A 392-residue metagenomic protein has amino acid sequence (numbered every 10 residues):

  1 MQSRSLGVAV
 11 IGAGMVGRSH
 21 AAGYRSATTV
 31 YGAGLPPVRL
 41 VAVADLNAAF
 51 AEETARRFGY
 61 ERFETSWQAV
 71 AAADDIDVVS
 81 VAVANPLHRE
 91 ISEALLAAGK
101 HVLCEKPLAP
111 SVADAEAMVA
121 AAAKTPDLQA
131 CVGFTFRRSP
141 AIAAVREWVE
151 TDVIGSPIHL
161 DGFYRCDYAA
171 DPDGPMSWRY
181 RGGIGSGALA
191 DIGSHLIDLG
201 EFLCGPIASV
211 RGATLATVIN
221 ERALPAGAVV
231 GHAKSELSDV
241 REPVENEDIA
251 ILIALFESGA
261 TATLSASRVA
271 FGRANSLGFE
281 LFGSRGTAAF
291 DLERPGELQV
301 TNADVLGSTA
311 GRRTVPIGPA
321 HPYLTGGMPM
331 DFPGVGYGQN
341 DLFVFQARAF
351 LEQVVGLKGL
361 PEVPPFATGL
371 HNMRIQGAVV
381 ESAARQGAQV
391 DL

Functional and structural regions predicted by a protein language model:
M1-F58: N-terminal Rossmann-like dinucleotide-binding module
V16, L128, F136-V244, L298 (+1 more regions): Predominantly a Rossmann-like dinucleotide-binding segment in NAD(P)-dependent oxidoreductases
A27-L35, T125, D152, G356-K358: Alpha-helix termini
V41, E61, D75-D77: Conserved acidic residues
E61-W67: Conserved SAM-binding strand-loop segment of SAM-dependent methyltransferases
V78, A84-R137, D152: Beta-strand-loop-alpha-helix segment that lines the small-molecule cofactor/substrate pocket of alpha/beta enzymes
S194, S265-A274, G338: Glycine-rich phosphate/pyrophosphate-binding beta-alpha loops
I219-E247, I251, L255-S258, R285-V363 (+1 more regions): C-terminal glycine/acidic-rich active-site capping loop/insertion
